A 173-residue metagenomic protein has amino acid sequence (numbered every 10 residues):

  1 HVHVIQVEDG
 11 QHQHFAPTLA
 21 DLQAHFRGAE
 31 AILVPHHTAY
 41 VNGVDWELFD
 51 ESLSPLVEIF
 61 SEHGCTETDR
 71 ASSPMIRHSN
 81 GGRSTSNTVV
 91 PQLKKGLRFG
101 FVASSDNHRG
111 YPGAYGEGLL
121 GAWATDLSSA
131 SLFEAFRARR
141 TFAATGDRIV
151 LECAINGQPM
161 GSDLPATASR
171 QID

Functional and structural regions predicted by a protein language model:
H1-L48, L53-E58: Extended substrate/RNA-proximal surfaces in nucleic-acid metabolism proteins
E30, V41-G43, L53-P55, E62-N80 (+1 more regions): C-terminal functional module detector
